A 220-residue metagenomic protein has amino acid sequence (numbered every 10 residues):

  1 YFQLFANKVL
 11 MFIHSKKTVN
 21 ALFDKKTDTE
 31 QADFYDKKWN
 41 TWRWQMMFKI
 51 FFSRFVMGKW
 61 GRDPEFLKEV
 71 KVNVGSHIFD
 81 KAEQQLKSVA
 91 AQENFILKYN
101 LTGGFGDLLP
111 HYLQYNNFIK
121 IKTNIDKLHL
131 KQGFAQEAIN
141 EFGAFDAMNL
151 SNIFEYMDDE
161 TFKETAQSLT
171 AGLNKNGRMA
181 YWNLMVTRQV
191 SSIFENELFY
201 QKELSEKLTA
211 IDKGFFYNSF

Functional and structural regions predicted by a protein language model:
Y1-I121: Class I S-adenosyl-L-methionine-dependent methyltransferase module
L113-A138: Adenosine-cofactor binding site in Rossmann-like domains, unifying the SAM/SAH pocket of S-adenosylmethionine-dependent
G133-N149: A short acidic, Gly/Pro-enriched loop at the edge of an enzyme's catalytic core that lines a small-molecule cofactor
A135-E137, F154-E155, V186-T187: Short, solvent-exposed loop/turn segments at secondary-structure junctions
F145-E160: A short SAM/SAH-binding and catalytic strip from SAM-dependent methyltransferases
A147-N149, L173-R188: Conserved beta-strand signature within the Rossmann-like core of class I S-adenosyl-L-methionine
T161-R178: A short glycine-rich, Lys/Arg-flanked "PGG" loop and its adjoining helix->strand segment in the class I
W182-F220: C-terminal region signature
